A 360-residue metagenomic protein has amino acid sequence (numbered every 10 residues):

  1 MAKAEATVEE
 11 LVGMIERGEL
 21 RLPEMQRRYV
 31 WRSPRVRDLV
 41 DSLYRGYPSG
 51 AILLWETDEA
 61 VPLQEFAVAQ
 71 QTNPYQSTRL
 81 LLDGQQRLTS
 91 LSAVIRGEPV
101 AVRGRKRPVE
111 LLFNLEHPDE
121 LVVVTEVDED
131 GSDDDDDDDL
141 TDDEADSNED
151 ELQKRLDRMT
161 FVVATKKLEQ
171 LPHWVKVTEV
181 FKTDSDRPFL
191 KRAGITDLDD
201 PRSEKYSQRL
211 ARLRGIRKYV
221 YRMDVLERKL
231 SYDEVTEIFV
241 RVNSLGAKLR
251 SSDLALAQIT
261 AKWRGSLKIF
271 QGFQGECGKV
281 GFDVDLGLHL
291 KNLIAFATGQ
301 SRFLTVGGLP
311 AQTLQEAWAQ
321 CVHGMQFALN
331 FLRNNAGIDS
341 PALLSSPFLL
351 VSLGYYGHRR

Functional and structural regions predicted by a protein language model:
A2-T298, S340-S345: Basic- and aromatic-enriched surface patches that contact anionic nucleotides/nucleic acids
F282-R360: A cross-family structural signal marking well-folded subdomains
